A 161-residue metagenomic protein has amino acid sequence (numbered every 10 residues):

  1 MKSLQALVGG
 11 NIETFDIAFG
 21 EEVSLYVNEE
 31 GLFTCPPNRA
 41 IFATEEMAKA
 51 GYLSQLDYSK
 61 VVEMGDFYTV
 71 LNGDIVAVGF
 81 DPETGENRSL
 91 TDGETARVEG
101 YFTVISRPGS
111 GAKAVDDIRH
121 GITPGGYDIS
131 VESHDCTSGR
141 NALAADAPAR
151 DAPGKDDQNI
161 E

Functional and structural regions predicted by a protein language model:
M1-T137: Short beta-rich binding modules
H120, P124, C136, R140-A145 (+1 more regions): Non-Sec secretion/translocation targeting segments of pathogen effectors
